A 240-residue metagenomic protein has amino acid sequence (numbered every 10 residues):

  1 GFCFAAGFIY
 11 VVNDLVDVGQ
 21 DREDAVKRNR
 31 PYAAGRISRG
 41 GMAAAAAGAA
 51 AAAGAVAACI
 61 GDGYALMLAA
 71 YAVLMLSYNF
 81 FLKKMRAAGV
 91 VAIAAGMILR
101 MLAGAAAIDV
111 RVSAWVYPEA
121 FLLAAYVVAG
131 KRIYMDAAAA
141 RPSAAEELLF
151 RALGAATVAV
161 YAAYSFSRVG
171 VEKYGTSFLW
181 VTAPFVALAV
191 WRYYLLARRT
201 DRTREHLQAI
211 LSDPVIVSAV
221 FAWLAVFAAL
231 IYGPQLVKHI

Functional and structural regions predicted by a protein language model:
G1-V16, A65-Y78: Membrane-embedded alpha-helical segments that form the functional core of polytopic membrane enzymes, especially those
F2, A49-A51, Y71-M75, I93 (+2 more regions): Residue-level recognition of pore/gate-forming positions within transmembrane alpha-helices of multi-pass
L15-E23, R199-E205: Membrane-helix interface/capping segments
V18, E23-A69, A114-A124, P214-A228: Multi-pass membrane catalytic core of lipid/isoprenoid biosynthesis enzymes
G41-K83, Y161-A187, W191: Transmembrane helix-loop-helix
F80, I98-I240: C-terminal membrane-associated helical module and adjoining short loops/tails
